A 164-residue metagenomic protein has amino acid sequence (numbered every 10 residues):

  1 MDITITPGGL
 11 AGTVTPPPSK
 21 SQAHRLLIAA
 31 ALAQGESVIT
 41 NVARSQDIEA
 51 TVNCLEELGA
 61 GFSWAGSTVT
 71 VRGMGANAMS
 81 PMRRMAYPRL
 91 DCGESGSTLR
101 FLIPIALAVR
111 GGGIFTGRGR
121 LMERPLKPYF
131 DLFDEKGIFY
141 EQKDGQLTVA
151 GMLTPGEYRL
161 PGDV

Functional and structural regions predicted by a protein language model:
M1-V164: Structural preference for solvent-exposed beta-strand-turn elements and adjacent flexible terminal/loop segments within
